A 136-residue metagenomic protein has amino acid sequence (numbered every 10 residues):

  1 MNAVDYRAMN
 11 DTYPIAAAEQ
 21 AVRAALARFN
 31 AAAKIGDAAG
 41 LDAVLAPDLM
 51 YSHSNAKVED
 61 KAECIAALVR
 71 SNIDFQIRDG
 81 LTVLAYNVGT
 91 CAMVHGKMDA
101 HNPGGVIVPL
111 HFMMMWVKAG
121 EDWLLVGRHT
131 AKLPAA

Functional and structural regions predicted by a protein language model:
N2-D42, M50-A136: A beta-strand edge to alpha-helix "cap/lid" segment located at domain peripheries
A46: ATP/adenylate-binding site constellation spanning eukaryotic-like Ser/Thr protein kinases, ABC-transporter
